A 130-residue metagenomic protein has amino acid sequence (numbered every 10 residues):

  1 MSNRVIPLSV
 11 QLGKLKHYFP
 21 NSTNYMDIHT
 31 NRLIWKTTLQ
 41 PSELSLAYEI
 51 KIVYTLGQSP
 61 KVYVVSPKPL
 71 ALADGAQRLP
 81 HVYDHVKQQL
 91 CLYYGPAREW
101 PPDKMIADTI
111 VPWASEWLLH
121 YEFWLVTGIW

Functional and structural regions predicted by a protein language model:
M1-I34: Charge-rich, low-complexity N-terminal segments
R4-L8, W35, P41, Y121-W124: Structural preference for beta-rich elements and adjacent junctions enriched in aromatics
V5, S9-L12, A76, K87-Q89 (+1 more regions): Generic N-terminal initiation segments characterized by hydrophobic and/or small/turn-forming residues
T23-P96, K104-M105: Compact alpha/beta protein-protein interaction domains typified by the UBC
Q88-W130: Ampiphathic alpha-helical segments that act as solvent-exposed interaction surfaces
